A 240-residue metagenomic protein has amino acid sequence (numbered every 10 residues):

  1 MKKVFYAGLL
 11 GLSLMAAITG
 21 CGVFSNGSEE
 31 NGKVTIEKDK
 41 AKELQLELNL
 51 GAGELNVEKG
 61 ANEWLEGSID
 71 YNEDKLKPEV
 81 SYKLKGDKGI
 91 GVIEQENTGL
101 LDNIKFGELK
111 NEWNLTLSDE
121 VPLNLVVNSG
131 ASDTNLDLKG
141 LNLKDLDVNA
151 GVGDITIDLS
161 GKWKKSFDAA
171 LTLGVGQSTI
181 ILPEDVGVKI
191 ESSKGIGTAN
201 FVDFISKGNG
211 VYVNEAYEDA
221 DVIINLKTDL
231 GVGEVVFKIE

Functional and structural regions predicted by a protein language model:
M1-G8: Bacterial N-terminal signal peptides that target proteins for export
A17-G20: C-terminal motif of bacterial Sec signal peptides marking the signal peptidase cleavage site
G22-S25: Bacterial signal peptide processing site
N31-E37, S68-L84, I90-L100, D154-E240: Short, surface-exposed interaction patches in beta-rich subdomains that mediate adhesion/assembly near membranes
K42, G51, L109, V121 (+8 more regions): Repetitive beta-strand solenoid architecture
K42-E66: Post-signal-peptide N-terminal segment of Sec-exported extracytoplasmic proteins
L100-S118: Extended Gly/Ser/Thr-rich low-complexity repeat segments, especially those forming or decorating extracellular
S118-P122, N128-A131, L138-V152, S160-S166 (+1 more regions): Extended beta-solenoid/beta-helix repeat architectures
